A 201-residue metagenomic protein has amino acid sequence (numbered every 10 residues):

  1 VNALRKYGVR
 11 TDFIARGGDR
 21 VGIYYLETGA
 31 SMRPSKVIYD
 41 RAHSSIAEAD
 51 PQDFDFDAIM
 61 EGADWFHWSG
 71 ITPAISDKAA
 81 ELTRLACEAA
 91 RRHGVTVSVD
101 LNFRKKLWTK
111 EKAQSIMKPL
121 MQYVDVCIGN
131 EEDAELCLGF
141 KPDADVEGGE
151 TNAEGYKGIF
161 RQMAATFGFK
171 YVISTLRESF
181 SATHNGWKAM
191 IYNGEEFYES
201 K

Functional and structural regions predicted by a protein language model:
V1-P73: Conserved N-terminal subdomain of the carbohydrate kinase-like
R5, E88-R92, M121: Anion (oxyanion) recognition and catalysis
A42, I71, N102-K106, E132 (+1 more regions): Active-site beta-loop-alpha junctions enriched in small/polar residues
I71-S76, K105, V146-G148: Surface-exposed cleft-lining segments at the edges of enzyme active sites
A89-T96, F167-K170: A short helix->loop->beta-strand "cap" motif at the edges of active sites that frequently abuts
V97-V99, C127: Hydrophobic faces of well-ordered beta-strands that scaffold small-molecule active sites in alpha/beta enzyme cores
L107-E195: Conserved phosphate/ATP/ADP-binding segment of small-molecule kinases
F197-K201: Short pre-catalytic strand/loop immediately N-terminal to key active-site residues, enriched for Gly-Thr
